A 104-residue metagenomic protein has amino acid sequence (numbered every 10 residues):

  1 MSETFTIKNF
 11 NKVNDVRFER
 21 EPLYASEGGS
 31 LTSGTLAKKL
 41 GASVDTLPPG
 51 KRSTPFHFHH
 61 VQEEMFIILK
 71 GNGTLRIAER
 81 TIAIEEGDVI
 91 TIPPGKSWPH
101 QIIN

Functional and structural regions predicted by a protein language model:
M1-K39: A short, N-terminal "cap"/entry segment at the start of jelly-roll beta-barrel domains of the cupin/DSBH fold
N9-N11, S43, N104: Asparagine-centered polar/low-complexity signal
S26-S30, S43-H59, S97: Conserved short histidine dyad/triad with adjacent acidic residue
V44-P48, H59-R76: Short, conserved beta-strand element in jelly-roll/cupin
G71, G87, I102: Short hydrophobic/aromatic patches on the structural cores and recognition surfaces of FHA
A78-G95: Short acidic-glycine-tyrosine-enriched beta hairpin
P94-N104: Ligand-binding loop in jelly-roll beta-barrel domains
